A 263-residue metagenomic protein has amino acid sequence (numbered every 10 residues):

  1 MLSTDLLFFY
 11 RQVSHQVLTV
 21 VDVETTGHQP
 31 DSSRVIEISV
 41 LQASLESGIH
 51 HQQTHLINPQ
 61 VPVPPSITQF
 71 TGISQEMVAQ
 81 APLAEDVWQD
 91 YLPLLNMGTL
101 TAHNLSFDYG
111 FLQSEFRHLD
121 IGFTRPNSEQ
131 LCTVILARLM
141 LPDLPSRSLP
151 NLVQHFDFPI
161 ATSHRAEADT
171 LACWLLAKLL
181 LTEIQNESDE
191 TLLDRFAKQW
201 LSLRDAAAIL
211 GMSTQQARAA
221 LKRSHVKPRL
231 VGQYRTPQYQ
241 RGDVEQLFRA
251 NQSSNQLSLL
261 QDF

Functional and structural regions predicted by a protein language model:
M1-Q113, T124-R125: Conserved non-catalytic scaffold segment of RNase H-like nuclease domains
M1-Q16, K222-K227, Q252-S258: Non-catalytic pre-domain segments flanking phosphatase-related domains
T99-F111, E115-F116, L144-L203: Acidic, Mg2+-coordinating catalytic module of metal-dependent nucleases/exonucleases that use a two-metal-ion mechanism
Q130-S146: Short alpha-helix plus adjacent loop in nuclease-associated cores
D205-A207: Short alpha-helical "recognition helix" segments of helix-turn-helix
K227-S258: Short helix-start
